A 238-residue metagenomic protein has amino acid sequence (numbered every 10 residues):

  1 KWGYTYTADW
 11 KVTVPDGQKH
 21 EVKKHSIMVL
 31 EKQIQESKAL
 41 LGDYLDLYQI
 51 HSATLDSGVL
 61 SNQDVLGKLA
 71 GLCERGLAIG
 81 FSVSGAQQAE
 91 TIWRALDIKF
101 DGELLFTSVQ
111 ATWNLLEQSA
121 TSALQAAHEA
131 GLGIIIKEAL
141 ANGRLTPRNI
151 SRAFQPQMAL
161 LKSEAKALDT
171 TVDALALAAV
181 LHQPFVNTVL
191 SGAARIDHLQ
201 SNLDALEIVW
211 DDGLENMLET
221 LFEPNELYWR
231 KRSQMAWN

Functional and structural regions predicted by a protein language model:
K1-H20, Q49: N-terminal small/glycine-rich loop or linker at the start of catalytic domains across soluble metabolic enzymes
Y6, V22, A89-T91: A broadly tuned "polar low-complexity/structure-edge" signature
P15-E31, K166: Active-site mouth loops of central-metabolism enzymes
Q35, A39-G42, D46, S52-N238: Beta/alpha (TIM)-barrel catalytic core signal, keyed to glycine-rich beta->alpha loops juxtaposed to Asp/Glu that bind
